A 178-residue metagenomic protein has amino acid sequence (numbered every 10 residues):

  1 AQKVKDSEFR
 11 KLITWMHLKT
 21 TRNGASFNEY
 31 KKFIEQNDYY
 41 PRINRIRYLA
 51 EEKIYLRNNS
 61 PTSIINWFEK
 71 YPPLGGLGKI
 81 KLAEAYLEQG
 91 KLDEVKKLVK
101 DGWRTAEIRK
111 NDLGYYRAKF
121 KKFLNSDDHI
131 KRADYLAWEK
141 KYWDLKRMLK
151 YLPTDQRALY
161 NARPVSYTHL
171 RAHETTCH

Functional and structural regions predicted by a protein language model:
A1, Y30, I64, V95-K96 (+2 more regions): Solenoid-repeat scaffolds in large eukaryotic assemblies
K5-L12, S26, D38-R47, N58-P61 (+6 more regions): Generic helix N-cap/helix-start motif at coil->alpha-helix transitions
K32, N37, A50-L56: A broadly used, surface-exposed interaction patch
W103-R104: Amphipathic alpha-helical segments of tetratricopeptide repeats
T168-T175: Conserved small/polar residues in nucleotide/adenosyl-binding loops
